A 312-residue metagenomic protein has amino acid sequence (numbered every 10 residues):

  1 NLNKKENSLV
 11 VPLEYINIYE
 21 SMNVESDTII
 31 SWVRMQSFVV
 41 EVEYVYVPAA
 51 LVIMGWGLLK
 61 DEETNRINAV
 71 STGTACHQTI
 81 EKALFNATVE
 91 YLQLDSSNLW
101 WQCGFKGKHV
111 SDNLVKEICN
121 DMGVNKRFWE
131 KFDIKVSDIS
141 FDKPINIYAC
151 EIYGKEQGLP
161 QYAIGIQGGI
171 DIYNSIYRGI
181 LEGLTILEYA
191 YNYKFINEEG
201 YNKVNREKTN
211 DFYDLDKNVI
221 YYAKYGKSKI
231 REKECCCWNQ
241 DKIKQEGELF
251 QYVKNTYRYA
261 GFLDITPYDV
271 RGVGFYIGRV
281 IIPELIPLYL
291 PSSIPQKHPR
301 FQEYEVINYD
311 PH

Functional and structural regions predicted by a protein language model:
N1-H312: Helix-biased "structured C-terminal domain" signature
